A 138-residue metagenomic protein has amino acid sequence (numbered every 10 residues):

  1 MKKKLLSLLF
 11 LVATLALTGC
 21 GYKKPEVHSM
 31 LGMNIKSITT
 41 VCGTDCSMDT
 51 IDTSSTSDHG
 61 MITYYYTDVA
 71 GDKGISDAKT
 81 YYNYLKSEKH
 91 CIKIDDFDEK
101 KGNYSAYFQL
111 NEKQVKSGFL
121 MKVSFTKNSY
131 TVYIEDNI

Functional and structural regions predicted by a protein language model:
M1-L5: Positively charged n-region of N-terminal signal peptides that target proteins for export
L6-V12: Sec-dependent N-terminal signal peptides
A16-G19: C-terminal motif of bacterial Sec signal peptides marking the signal peptidase cleavage site
G21-I138: An acidic-aromatic pocket/loop used at catalytic or ligand-binding sites
